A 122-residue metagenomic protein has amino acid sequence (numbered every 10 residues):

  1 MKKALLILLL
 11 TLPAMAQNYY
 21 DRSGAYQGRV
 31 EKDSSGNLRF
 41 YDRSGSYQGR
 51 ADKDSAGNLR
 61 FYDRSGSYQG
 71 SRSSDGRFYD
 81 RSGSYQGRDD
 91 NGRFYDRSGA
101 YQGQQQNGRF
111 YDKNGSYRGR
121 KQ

Functional and structural regions predicted by a protein language model:
M1-I7: Sec-dependent signal peptide recognition, specifically the positively charged N-region followed immediately by
T11-A14: N-terminal signal peptide c-region/cleavage motif recognized by signal peptidases
Q17-Q122: Intrinsically disordered, low-complexity proline/glycine-rich segments
